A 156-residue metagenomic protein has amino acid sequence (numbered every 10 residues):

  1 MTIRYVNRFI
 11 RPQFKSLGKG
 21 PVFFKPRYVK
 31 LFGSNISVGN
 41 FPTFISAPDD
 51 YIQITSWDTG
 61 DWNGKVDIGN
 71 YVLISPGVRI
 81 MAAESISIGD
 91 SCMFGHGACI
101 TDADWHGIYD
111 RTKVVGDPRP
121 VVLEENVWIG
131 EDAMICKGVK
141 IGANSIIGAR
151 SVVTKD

Functional and structural regions predicted by a protein language model:
M1-T101, E124-E125, A133, A143: Domain-scale signature associated with acetyltransferase and cell-envelope carbohydrate enzymes
I88-D90, F94-D156: Glycine-rich hexapeptide-repeat left-handed beta-helix
